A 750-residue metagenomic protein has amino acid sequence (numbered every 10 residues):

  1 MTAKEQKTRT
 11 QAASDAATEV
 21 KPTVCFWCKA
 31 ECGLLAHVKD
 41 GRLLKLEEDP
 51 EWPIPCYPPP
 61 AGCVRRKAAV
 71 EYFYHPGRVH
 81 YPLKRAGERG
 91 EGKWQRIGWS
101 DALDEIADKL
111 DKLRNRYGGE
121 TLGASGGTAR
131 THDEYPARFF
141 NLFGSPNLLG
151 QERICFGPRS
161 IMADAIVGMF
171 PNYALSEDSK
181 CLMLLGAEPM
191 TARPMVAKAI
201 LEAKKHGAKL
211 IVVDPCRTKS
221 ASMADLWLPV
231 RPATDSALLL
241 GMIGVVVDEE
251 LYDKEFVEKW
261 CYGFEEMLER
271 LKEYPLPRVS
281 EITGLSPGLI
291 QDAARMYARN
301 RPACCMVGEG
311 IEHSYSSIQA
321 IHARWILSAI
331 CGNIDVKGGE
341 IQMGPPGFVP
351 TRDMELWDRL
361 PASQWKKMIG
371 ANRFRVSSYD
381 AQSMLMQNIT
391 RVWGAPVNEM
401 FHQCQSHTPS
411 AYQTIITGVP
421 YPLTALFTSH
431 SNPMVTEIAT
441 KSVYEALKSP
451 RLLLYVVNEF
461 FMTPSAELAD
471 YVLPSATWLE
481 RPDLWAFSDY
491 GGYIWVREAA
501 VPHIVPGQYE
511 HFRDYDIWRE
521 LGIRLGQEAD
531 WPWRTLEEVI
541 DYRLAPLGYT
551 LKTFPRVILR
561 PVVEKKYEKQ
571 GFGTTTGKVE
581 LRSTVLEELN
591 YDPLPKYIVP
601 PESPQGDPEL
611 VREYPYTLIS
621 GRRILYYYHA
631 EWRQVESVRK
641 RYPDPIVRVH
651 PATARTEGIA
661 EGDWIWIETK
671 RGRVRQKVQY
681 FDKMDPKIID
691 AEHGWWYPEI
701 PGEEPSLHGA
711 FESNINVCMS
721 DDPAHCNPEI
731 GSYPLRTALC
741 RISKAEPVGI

Functional and structural regions predicted by a protein language model:
M1-E249, S286, A371, S429 (+3 more regions): N-terminal export/assembly segments and adjacent metallocofactor-ligating motifs of anaerobic energy-metabolism
Y81, R85-D101, N115, G244 (+8 more regions): N-terminal leader/propeptide and maturation segments of large enzyme subunits in energy/redox metabolism and hydrolases
A102-T121, N172-K180, R270, Q291-C304 (+1 more regions): Glycine-rich phosphate/diphosphate-binding loops that line cofactor/substrate pockets in enzymes
L122-R130, I282-L285, G308-Y315, P346-V349 (+1 more regions): Conserved short loop/turn motifs at secondary-structure junctions
E134-L201, H206-V212, S236-L240, A329-E467 (+4 more regions): Extended redox/cofactor-interaction regions of prokaryotic respiratory oxidoreductases
S222-V230, A476-L479, D483-A486, Y493-G507: Short beta-alpha connecting loops at secondary-structure transitions that line or flank enzyme active sites
M223-A224, Y274-R278, M306-I311, F427 (+1 more regions): Flexible glycine/proline-enriched surface loops and loop-helix/loop-strand junctions
P502-F554, V562, V635-R648, A652-I750: Long, contiguous, secondary-structure-rich segments that constitute the structural scaffold of globular domains
